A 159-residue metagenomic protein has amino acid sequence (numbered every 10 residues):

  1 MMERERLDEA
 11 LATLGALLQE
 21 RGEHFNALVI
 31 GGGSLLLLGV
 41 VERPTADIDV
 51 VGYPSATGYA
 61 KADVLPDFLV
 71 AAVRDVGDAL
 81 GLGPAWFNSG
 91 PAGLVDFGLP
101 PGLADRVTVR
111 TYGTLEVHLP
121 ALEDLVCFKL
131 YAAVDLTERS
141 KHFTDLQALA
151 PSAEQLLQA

Functional and structural regions predicted by a protein language model:
M1-A159: Compositionally biased terminal segments of proteins
